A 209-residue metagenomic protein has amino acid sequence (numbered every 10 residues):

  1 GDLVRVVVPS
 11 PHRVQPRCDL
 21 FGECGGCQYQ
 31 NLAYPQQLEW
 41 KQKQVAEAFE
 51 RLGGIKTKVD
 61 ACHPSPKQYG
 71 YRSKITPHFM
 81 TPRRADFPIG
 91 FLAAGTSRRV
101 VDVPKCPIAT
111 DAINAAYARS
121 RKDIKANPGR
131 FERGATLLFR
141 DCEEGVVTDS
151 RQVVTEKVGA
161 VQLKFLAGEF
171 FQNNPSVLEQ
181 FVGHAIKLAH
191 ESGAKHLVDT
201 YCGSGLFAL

Functional and structural regions predicted by a protein language model:
G1-L209: Accessory RNA-recognition modules of RNA-modification enzymes
